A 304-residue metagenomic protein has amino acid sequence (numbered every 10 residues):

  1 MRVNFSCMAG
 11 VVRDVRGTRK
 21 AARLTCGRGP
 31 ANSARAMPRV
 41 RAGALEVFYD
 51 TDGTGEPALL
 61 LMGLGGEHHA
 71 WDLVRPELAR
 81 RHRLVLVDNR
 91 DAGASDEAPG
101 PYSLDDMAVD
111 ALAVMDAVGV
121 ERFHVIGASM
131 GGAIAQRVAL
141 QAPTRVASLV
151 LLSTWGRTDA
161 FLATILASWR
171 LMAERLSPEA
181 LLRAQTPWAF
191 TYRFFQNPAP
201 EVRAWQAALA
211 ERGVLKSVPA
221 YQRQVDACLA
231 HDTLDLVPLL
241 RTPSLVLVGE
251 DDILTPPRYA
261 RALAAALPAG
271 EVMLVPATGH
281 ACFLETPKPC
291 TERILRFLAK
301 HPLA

Functional and structural regions predicted by a protein language model:
G43-E97: Conserved HGGG/HGGXW glycine-rich cap/lid loop of the alpha/beta-hydrolase fold
L86, R90-I126: Active-site loop/oxyanion-hole signature of alpha/beta-hydrolase fold enzymes
G127, G131, A135: Gly/Ala-rich beta-loop-alpha elbow adjacent to hydrolase catalytic centers
Q136, L140, A147-L176: Flexible "cap/lid" loop of the alpha/beta hydrolase fold
A160-L162, A180-L236: Conserved alpha/beta-hydrolase catalytic His-Asp/Glu region
L240, V246-V248: Short beta-strand/loop motif that positions the catalytic acidic residue of the alpha/beta-hydrolase fold
D251-T255: Acidic catalytic loop of the alpha/beta-hydrolase fold
G270-A304: Catalytic active-site module of serine/aspartate enzymes centered on a nucleophile-bearing elbow/loop
